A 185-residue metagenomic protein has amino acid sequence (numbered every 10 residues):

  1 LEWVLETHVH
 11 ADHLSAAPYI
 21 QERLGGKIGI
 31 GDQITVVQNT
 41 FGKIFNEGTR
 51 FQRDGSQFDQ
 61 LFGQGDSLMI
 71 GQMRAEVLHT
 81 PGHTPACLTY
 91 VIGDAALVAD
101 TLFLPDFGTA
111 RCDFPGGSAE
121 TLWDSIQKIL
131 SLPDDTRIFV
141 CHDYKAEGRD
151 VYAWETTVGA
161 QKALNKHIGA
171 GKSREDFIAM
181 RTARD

Functional and structural regions predicted by a protein language model:
L1, A179-D185: Short, intrinsically disordered, charge-balanced linker/junction segments flanking boundaries in proteins
L1-M73, A163-L164: Active-site HxH/HxHxD metal-binding segment of metal-dependent hydrolases
F45-E47, Q57, R74-H79, T84-M180: Metallo-beta-lactamase
